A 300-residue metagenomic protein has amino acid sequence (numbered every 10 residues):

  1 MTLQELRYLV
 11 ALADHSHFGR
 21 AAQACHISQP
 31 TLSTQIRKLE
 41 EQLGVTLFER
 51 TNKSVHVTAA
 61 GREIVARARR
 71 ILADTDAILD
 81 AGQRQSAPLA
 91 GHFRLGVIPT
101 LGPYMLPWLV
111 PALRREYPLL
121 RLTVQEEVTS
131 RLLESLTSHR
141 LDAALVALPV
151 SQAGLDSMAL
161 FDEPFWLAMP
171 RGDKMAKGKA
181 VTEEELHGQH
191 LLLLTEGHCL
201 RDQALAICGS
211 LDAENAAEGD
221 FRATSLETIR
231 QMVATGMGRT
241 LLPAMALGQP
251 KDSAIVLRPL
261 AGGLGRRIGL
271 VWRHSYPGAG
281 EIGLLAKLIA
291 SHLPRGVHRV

Functional and structural regions predicted by a protein language model:
M1-Q35, E49, V55, I64-V65 (+1 more regions): N-terminal short secondary-structure element
E40-V57, R62: A short LG(V/I)-centered, amphipathic sequence patch enriched for acidic residue(s) preceding the LG motif
K53, Q83-G102, E116-L120, D162-P164 (+1 more regions): Interdomain hinge and pocket-entrance segments immediately C-terminal to HTH DNA-binding domains
Q85, W108-A112, E116, T123 (+4 more regions): Short beta-strand-centered segments that line the small-molecule binding cleft or hinge of alpha/beta clamshell
M105, V256-R299: A late-sequence structural motif
V128-L141, V146-A147, L193, G197-V256: Hydrophobic hinge/microswitch elements
Q152-A159, E163, G178, E185 (+1 more regions): Beta-alpha-beta core module
E183, H190-D212, G278-K287, L293-V300: Secondary-structure junction motif
